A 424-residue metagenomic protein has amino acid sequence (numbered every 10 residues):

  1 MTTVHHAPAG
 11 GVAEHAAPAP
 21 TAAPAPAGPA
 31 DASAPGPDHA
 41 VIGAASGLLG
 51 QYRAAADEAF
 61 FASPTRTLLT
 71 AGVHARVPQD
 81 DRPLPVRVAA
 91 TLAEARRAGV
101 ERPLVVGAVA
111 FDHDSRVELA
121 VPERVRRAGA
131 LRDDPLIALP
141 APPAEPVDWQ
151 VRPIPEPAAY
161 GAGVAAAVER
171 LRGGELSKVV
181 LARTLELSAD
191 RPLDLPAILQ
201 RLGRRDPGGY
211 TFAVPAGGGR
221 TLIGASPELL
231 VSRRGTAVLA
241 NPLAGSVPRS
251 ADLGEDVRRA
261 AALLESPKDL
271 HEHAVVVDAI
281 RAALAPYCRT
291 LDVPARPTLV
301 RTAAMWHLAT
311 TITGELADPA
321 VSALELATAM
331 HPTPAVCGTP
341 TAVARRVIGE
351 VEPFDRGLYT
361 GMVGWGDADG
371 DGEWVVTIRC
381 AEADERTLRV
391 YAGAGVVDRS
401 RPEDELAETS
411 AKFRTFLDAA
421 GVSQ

Functional and structural regions predicted by a protein language model:
T2-A13, D31-T67: N-terminal basic/disordered segments at the start of proteins
T2-G11, T65-G72, R124-A165, E169 (+3 more regions): Contiguous alpha-helical scaffold segments within structured protein domains that host functional hotspots
D57-A75, S188-H271, V275, P286-L291 (+1 more regions): An anion-binding catalytic pocket shared by soluble metabolic enzymes
V73-L131: Glycine-rich, N-terminal phosphate-binding loop and its surrounding beta-alpha-beta segment
V117-L136, D371-A383: Structural signature of FAD isoalloxazine-binding scaffolds in flavoprotein oxidoreductases
L181: Divalent metal-dependent hydrolysis catalytic cores, especially in the metallo-beta-lactamase
A317-Q424: Conserved hydrophobic core element of enzyme catalytic domains
